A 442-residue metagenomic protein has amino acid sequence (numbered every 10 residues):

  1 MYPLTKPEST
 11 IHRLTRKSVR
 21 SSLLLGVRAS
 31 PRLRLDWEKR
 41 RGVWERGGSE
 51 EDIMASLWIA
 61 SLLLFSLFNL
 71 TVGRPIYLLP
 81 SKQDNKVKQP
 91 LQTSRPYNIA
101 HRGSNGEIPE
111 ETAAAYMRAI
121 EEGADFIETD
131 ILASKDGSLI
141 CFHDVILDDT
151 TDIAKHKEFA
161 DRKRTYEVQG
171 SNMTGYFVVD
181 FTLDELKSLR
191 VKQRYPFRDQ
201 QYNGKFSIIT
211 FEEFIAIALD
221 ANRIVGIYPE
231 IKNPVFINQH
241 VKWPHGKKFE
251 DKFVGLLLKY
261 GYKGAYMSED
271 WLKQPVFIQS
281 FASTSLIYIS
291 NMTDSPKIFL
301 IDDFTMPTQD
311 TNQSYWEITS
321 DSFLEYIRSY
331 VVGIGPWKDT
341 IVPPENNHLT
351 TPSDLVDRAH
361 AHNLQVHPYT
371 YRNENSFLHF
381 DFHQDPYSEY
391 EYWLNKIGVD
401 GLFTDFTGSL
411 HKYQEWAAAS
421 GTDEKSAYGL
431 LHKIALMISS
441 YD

Functional and structural regions predicted by a protein language model:
S9, S21-S22: Low-acidity, Ser/Thr- and Arg-rich intrinsically disordered low-complexity segments
D52-D442: Phosphate-group recognition and catalysis centered on beta-loop-alpha active-site segments
